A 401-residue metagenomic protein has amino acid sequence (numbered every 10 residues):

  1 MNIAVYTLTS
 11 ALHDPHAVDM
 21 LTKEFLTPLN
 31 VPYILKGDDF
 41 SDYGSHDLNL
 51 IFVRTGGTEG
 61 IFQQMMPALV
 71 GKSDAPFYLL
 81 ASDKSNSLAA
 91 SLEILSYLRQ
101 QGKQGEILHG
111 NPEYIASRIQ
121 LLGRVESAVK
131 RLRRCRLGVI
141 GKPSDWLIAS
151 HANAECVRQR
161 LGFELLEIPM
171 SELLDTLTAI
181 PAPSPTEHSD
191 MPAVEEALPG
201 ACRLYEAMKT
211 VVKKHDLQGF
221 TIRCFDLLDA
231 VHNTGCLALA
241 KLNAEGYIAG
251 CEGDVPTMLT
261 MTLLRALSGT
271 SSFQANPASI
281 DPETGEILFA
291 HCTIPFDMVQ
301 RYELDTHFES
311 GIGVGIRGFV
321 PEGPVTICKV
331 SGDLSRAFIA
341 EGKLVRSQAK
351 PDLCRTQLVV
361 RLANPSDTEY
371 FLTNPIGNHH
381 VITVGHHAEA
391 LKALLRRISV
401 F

Functional and structural regions predicted by a protein language model:
M1-D38: N-terminal basic/disordered segments at the start of proteins
H13, S87, D145-L147, L227-V231 (+1 more regions): Flexible loop/turn segments at secondary-structure boundaries
L21-E24, P67-A68, A152-R160, C236-L239 (+1 more regions): Short, solvent-exposed amphipathic alpha-helical segments in soluble enzyme and RNA/protein-processing domains
E24, P28-V31, L35-R133, P143-W146 (+2 more regions): Cofactor- and metal-binding active-site motifs of prokaryotic enzymes that mediate redox/radical or nucleophilic
L95-S268: Conserved, well-structured core segments that form the ligand-binding/active-site neighborhood of functional domains
S127-A128, R133-H151, L161, E303-R336 (+1 more regions): Primarily extracytoplasmic/secreted proteins and surface-exposed domains characterized by disulfide-bonded cysteine
Y247-S347: C-terminal catalytic subdomain
G315-F401: Extended hydrophobic packing segments that form well-structured cores
